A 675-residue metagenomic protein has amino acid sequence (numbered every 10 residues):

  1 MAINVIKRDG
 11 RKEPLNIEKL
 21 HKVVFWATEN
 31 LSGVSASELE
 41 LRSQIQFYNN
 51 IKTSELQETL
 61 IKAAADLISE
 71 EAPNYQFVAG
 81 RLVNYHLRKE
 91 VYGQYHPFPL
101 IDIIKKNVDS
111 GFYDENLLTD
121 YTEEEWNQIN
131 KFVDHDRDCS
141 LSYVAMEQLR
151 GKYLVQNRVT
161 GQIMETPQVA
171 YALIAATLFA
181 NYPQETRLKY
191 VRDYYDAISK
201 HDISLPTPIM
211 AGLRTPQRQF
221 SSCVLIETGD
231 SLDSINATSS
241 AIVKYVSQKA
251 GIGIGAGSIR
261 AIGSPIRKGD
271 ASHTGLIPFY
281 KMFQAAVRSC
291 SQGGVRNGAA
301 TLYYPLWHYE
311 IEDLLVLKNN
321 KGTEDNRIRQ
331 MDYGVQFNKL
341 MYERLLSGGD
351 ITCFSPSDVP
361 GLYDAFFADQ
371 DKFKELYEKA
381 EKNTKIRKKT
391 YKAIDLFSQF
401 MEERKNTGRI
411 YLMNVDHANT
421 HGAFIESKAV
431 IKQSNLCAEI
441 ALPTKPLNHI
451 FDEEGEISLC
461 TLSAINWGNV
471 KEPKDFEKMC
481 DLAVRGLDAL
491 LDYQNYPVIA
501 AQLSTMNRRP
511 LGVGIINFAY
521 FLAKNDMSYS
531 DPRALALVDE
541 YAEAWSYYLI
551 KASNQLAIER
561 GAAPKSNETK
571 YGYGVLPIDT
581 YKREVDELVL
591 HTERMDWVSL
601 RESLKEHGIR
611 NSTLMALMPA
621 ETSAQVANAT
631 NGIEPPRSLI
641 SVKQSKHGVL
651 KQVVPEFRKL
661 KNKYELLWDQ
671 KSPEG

Functional and structural regions predicted by a protein language model:
M1-G675: Extended catalytic cores of very large enzyme megasubunits
